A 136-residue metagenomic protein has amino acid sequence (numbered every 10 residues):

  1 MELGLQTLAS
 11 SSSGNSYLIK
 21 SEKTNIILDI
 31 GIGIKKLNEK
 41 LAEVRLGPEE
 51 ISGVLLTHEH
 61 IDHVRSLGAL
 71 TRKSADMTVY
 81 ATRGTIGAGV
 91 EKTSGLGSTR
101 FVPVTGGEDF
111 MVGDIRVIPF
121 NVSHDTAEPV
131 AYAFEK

Functional and structural regions predicted by a protein language model:
M1, S74-A75, L96-G97: Short, structured coil segments at secondary-structure junctions
M1-V44, V130-K136: Conserved beta-strand hairpin/beta-sheet module of binuclear metal-dependent hydrolase folds, prominently
Q6-Y17, G53-H63, L67, M77 (+2 more regions): Structured catalytic core of nucleotide-sugar glycosyltransferases
L8-A9, L18, R45, T71 (+2 more regions): Short secondary-structure boundary/capping segments
S13, G33, H60, T85 (+1 more regions): A generic "binding-loop/recognition-motif" signal
I19, D29, H58, V79 (+3 more regions): Divalent metal-coordination and catalytic microenvironments
I34-A81: Active-site metal-binding motif and surrounding structural segment of the metallo-beta-lactamase
R83-K136: Metallo-beta-lactamase
